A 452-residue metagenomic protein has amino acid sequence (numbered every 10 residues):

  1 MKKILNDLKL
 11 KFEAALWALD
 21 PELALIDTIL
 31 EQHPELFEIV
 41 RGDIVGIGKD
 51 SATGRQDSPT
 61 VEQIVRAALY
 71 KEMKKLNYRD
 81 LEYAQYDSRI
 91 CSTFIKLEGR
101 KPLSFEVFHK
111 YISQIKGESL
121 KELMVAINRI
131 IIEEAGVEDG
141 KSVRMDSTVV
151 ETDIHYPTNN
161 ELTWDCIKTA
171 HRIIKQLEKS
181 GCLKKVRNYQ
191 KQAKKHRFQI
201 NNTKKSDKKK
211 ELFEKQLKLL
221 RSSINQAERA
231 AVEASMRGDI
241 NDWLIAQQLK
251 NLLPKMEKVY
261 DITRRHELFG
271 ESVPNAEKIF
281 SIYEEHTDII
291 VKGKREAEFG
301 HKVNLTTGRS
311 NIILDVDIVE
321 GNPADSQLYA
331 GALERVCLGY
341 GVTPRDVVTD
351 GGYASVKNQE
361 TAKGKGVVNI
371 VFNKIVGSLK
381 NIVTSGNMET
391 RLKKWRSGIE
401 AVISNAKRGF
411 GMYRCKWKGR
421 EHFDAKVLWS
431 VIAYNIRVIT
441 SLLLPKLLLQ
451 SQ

Functional and structural regions predicted by a protein language model:
M1-I39, P445-Q452: Charged, often Cys/His-bearing segments associated with DNA-binding zinc-finger transcription factors
I26-L69, I382: Basic, short loop/linker segments at the boundary and entry of helix-turn-helix/winged-helix-like folds
R55-P59, V348-V356, V376-G377: Acidic, metal-coordinating catalytic cores used for nucleic-acid/nucleotide bond scission and strand-transfer chemistry
A67, L81, P102-F108, D139-E151 (+8 more regions): Short, conserved catalytic/metal-binding motifs centered on acidic residues
E98-Y283: Active-site- or DNA-interface-adjacent structural scaffold in DNA-acting proteins
L249-M256, T263, N387-Q452: Basic, amphipathic alpha-helical segments enriched in Lys/Arg and hydrophobic/aromatic residues
G270-N304: Active-site cores of enzymes that catalyze phosphoryl transfer or operate on phosphate-rich substrates
G293-G339: Electropositive, glycine- and tryptophan-enriched low-complexity nucleic-acid-binding patches
